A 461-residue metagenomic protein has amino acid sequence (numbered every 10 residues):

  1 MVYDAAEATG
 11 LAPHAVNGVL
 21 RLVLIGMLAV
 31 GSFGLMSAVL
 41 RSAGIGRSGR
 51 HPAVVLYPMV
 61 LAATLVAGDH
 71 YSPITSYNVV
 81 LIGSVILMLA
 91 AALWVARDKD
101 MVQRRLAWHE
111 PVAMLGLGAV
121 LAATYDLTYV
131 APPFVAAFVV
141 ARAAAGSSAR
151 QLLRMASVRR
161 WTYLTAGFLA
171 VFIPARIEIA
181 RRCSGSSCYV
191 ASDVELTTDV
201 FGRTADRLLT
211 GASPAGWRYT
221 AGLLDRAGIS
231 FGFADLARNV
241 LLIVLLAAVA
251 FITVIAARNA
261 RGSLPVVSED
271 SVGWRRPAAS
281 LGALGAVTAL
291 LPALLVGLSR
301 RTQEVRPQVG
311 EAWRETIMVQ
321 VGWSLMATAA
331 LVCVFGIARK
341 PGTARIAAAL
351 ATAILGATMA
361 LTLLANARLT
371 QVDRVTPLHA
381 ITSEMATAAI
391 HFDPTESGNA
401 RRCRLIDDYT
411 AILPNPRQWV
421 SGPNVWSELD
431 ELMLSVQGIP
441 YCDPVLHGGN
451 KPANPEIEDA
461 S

Functional and structural regions predicted by a protein language model:
M1-A63, A137-A279, P341-S461: Intrinsically disordered, polar/acidic, low-complexity terminal segments
V19-L22, V95, V120, L294 (+2 more regions): Hydrophobic residues within the alpha-helical transmembrane core of Major Facilitator Superfamily
G49-K99, A123-T128, A289-A330: Membrane-interface micro-motifs in multi-pass membrane enzymes
V85-W94, A131-V135, G167-A170, V244-I252 (+2 more regions): Hydrophobic cores of alpha-helical transmembrane segments in multi-pass inner/ER membrane proteins, independent
A92-W94, E110-A122, V140-A141, L291: Hydrophobic alpha-helical transmembrane segments and adjacent interfacial helices in integral membrane proteins
R104-D126, G167-A170: Membrane-interface alpha helices of multi-pass inner-membrane proteins
D126-R142: Transmembrane-embedded, aromatic-rich helix segments that form part of the hydrophobic channel/pocket engaging
P277-L294: Charge-enriched interaction surfaces
